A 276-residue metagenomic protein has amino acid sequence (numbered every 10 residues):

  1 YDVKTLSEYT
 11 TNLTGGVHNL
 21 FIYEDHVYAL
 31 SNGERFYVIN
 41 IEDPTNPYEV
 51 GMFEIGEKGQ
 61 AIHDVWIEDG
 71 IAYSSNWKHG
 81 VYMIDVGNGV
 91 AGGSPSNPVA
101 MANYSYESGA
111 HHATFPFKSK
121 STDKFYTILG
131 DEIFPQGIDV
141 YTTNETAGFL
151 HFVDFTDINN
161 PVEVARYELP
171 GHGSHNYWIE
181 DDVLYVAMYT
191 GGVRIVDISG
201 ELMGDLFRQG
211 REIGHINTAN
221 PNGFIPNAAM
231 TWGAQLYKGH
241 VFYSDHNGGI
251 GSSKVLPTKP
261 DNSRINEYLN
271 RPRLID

Functional and structural regions predicted by a protein language model:
Y1-D276: Feature marking well-ordered beta-strand scaffolds used for ligand recognition
